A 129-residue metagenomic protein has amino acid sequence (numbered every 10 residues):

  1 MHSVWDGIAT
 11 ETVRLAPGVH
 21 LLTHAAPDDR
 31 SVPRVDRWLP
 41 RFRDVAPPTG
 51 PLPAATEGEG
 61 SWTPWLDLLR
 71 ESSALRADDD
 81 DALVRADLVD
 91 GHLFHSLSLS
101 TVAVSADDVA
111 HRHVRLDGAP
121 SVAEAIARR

Functional and structural regions predicted by a protein language model:
M1-R129: N-terminal nucleophile
